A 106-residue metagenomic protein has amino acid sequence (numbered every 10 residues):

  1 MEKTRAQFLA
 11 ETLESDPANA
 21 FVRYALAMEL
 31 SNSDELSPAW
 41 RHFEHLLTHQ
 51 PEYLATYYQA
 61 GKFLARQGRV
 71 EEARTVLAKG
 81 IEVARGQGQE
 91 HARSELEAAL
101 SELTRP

Functional and structural regions predicted by a protein language model:
S15, T48-H49, R66, V83 (+1 more regions): Structural marker of alpha-solenoid helical repeat scaffolds
V70-T75, L100-P106: Alpha-helical linker/edge segments of TPR/alpha-solenoid repeat scaffolds and analogous pre-/post-domain helices
